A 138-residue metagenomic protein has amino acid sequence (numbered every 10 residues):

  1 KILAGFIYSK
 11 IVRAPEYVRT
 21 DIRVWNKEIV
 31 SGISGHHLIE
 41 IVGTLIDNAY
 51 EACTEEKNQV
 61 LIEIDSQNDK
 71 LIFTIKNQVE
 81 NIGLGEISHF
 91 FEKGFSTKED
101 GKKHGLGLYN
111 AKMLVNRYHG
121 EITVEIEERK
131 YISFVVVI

Functional and structural regions predicted by a protein language model:
K1-E16: Short beta-to-alpha transition helix within the HATPase_c
I22-I41: Conserved short strand/loop->alpha-helix "switch" segment adjacent to the catalytic nucleotide/phosphoryl-transfer site
G35-N58: Conserved ATP-binding N-box helix of the HATPase_c
Q59-D69: Short beta-strand/loop element within the Bergerat-fold HATPase_c
N81, E127-V135: Glycine-rich nucleotide-binding loop
I82-G94: Short conserved segment of the HATPase_c
N110-H119: Conserved glycine-/histidine-rich ATP-lid loop and adjacent helix of the Bergerat-fold HATPase_c
H119-E127: Glycine-rich ATP-binding loops of the HATPase_c
